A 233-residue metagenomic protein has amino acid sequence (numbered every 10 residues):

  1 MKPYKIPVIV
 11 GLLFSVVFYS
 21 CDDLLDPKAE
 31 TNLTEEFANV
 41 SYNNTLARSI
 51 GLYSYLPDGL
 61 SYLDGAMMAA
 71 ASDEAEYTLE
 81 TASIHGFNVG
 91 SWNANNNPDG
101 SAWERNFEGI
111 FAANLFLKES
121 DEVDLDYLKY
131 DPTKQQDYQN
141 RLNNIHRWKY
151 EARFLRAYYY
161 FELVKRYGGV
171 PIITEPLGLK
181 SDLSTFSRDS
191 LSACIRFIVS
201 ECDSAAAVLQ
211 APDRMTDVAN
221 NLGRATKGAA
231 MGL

Functional and structural regions predicted by a protein language model:
M1-E30: Bacterial Sec-dependent N-terminal signal peptides
C21-A69: Membrane-proximal, proline-rich intrinsically disordered regions
D23, S61, L163-I172: Proline-centered turn/helix-capping motifs that create local helix->coil transitions or kinks
L46, S54, T81-Y167, L183 (+2 more regions): Conserved, well-structured interaction surfaces
I173-S181: Short, conserved phosphate-binding/catalytic loop or strand-edge motifs used in phosphoryl-/nucleotidyl-transfer
